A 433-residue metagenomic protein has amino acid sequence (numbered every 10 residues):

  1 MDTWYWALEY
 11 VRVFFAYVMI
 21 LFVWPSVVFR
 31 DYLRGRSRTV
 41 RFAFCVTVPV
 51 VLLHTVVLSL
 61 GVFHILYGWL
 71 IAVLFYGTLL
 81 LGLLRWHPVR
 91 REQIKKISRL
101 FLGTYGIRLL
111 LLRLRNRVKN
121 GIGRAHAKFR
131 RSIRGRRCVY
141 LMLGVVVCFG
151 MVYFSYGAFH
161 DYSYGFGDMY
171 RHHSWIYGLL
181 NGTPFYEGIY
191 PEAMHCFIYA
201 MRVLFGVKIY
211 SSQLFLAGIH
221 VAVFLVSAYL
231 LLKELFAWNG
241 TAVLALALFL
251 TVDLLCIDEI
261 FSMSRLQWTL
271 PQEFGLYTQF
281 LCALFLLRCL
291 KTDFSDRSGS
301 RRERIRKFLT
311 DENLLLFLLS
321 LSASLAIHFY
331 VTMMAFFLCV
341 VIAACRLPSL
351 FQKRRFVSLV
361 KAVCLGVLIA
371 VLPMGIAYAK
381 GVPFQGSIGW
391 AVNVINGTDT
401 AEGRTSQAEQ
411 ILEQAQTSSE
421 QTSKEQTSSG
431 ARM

Functional and structural regions predicted by a protein language model:
M1-I133: Membrane-embedded, hydrophobic transmembrane alpha-helices
D2, I189, A193, S358-A362 (+2 more regions): Periplasmic/ER-lumenal interhelical loops and adjacent helix-loop junctions in multi-pass membrane proteins
P25-V27, Y177-L180, P271-R302: Specific aromatic-rich, kink-prone transmembrane helix
V28-Y32, S59, A228-A237, A283-L286 (+1 more regions): Transmembrane-helix signature of membrane-embedded glycosylation machinery that interfaces with polyprenol carriers
L33-P49, C138-L141, E187, G240-A245 (+2 more regions): Membrane-interfacial loop-to-transmembrane alpha-helix junctions, especially the N-terminal start
S132-T278: Active-site lumenal/periplasmic loops and adjacent helix-entry segments of GT-C-fold, multi-pass membrane
R301-F329: Membrane-interface alpha helices of multi-pass inner-membrane proteins
R304-F308, M334-L368: Perimembrane helix-loop-helix junctions
